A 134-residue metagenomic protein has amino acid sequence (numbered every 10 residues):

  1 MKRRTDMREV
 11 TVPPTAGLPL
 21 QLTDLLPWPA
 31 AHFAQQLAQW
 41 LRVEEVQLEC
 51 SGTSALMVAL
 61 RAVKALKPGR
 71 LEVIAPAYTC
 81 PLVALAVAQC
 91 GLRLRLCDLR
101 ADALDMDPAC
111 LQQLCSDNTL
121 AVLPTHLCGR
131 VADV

Functional and structural regions predicted by a protein language model:
M1-K67, C90: Conserved PLP-binding active-site segment in aminotransferase class I/II-type PLP enzymes
L25, Q47, L96-D98, A103 (+1 more regions): Pocket-edge positions in alpha/beta enzyme catalytic cores
V43, G69-L71, N118-T119: A general structural motif
S51, Y78, L127: Flexible loop residues that form catalytic and substrate-binding hotspots at small-molecule/glycan-binding clefts
L56-M57, P81-A84, V131-V134: Short, well-ordered alpha-helical microsegments
L60-L114: Conserved PLP-anchoring active-site segment centered on the Schiff-base-forming lysine
D102-V134: Active-site phosphate-binding strand-loop segment of PLP-dependent enzymes
